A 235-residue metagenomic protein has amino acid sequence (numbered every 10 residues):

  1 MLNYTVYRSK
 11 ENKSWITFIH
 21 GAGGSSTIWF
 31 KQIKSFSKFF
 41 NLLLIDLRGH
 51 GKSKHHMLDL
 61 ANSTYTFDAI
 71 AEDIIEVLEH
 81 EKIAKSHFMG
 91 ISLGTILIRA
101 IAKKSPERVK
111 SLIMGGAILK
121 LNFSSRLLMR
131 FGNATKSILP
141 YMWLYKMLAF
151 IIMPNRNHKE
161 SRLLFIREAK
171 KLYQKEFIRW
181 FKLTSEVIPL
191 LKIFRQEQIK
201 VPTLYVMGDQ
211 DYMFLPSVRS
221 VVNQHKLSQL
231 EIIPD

Functional and structural regions predicted by a protein language model:
T5-D59: Conserved HGGG/HGGXW glycine-rich cap/lid loop of the alpha/beta-hydrolase fold
K34, L43-M89: Active-site loop/oxyanion-hole signature of alpha/beta-hydrolase fold enzymes
G90-G94, I98: Gly/Ala-rich beta-loop-alpha elbow adjacent to hydrolase catalytic centers
K103, V109-L139: Flexible "cap/lid" loop of the alpha/beta hydrolase fold
F123-S125, M142-E197: Conserved alpha/beta-hydrolase catalytic His-Asp/Glu region
I199, Y205-M207: Short beta-strand/loop motif that positions the catalytic acidic residue of the alpha/beta-hydrolase fold
Y212-V218: Conserved alpha/beta-hydrolase "acid-adjacent" motif
V218-R219, N223-D235: Catalytic histidine neighborhood in serine/cysteine hydrolases with alpha/beta-hydrolase-type architecture
